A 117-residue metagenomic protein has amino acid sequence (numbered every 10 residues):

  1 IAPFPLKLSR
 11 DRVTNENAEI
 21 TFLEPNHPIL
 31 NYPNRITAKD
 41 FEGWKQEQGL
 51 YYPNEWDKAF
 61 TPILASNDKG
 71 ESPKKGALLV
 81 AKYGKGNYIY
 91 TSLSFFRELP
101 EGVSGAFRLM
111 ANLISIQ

Functional and structural regions predicted by a protein language model:
A2-S104, R108: Catalytic beta-strand/loop cores that center a nucleophilic Ser/Cys/Thr and support acyl-enzyme chemistry
G105-Q117: Short amphipathic C-terminal alpha-helix that caps PH/PH-like domains
